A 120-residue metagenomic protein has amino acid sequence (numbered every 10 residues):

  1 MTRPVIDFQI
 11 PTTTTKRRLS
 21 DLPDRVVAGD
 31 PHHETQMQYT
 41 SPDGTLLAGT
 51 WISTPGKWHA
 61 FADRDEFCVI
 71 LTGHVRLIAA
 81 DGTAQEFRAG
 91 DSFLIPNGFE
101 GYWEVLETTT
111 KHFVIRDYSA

Functional and structural regions predicted by a protein language model:
M1-T45: A short, N-terminal "cap"/entry segment at the start of jelly-roll beta-barrel domains of the cupin/DSBH fold
T40-A62, P96-N97: Conserved short histidine dyad/triad with adjacent acidic residue
T50, A84-E86, E100-Y102: Well-ordered beta-strand positions in beta-sheet-rich domains
S53, A62-L77: Short, conserved beta-strand element in jelly-roll/cupin
A60, L77, K111-F113: Short hydrophobic/aromatic-rich beta-strand segments that constitute the beta-sheet cores of beta-sandwich/beta-barrel
D81-N97: Short acidic-glycine-tyrosine-enriched beta hairpin
A89, N97-A120: Ligand-binding loop in jelly-roll beta-barrel domains
